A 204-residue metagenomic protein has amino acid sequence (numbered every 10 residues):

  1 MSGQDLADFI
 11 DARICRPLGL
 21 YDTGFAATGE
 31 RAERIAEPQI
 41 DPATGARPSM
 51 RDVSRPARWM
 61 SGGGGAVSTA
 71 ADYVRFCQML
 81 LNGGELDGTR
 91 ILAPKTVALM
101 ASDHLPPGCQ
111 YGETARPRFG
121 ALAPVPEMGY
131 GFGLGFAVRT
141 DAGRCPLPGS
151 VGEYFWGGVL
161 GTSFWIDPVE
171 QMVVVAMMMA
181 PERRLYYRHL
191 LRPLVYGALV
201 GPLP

Functional and structural regions predicted by a protein language model:
M1-P148: Short, surface-exposed loop or secondary-structure junction motifs that flank catalytic or metal-binding residues
T44, V169-E170: Residue-level recognition of short loop/turn positions
A123, G135, V151-G152, G158-I166: Short glycine-rich, acidic/polar surface loops and turns
M128-G129, I166-P168: Extracellular/periplasmic catalytic domains that process cell-envelope and extracellular macromolecules
F136, Y154, V174-A176: Well-ordered beta-strand positions enriched in small/hydrophobic/aromatic, beta-favoring residues
V159, F164-W165, Q171-A180: Short, well-ordered beta-strand elements
M177-P204: Generic C-terminus detector
